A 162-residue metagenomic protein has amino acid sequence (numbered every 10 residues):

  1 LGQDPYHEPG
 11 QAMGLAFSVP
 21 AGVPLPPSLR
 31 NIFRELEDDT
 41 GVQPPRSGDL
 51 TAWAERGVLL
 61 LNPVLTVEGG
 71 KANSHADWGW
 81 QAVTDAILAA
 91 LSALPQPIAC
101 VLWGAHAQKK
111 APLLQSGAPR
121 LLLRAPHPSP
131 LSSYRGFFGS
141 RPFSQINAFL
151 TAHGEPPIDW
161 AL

Functional and structural regions predicted by a protein language model:
L1-R124, P128-S133, G139-A161: A polyanion-binding, active-site-adjacent surface
